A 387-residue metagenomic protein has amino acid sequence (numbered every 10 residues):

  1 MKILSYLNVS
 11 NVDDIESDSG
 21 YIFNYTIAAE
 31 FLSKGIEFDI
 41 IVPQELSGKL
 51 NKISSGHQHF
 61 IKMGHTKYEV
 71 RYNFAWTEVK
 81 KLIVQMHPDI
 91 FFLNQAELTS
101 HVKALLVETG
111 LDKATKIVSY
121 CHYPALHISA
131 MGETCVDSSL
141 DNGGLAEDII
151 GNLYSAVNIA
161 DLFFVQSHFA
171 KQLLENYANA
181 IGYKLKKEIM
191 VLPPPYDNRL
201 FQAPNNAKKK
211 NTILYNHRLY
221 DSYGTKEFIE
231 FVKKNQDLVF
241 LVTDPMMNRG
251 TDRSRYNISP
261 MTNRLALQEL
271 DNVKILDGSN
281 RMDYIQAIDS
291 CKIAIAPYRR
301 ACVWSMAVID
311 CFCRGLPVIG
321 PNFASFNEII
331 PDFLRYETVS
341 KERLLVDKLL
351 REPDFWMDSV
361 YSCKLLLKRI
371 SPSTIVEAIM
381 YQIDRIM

Functional and structural regions predicted by a protein language model:
I90-F92, E108-L145: Active-site proximal beta-strand in glycosyltransferases
A125, S139-F163, T262-N263: Membrane-proximal helix-turn-helix segments that form the acceptor-binding/catalytic region of lipid-linked
N158-Q202: Donor nucleotide-sugar binding/catalytic pocket of nucleotide-sugar-dependent glycosyltransferases
F164, N205-Y223, I229-N235, L241: Conserved donor-binding/catalytic core segment of Leloir-type glycosyltransferases
S254-I285: Nucleotide-activated donor-binding/catalytic signature segment of Leloir-type glycosyltransferases, i.e., the conserved
D289-V303, L316: Acidic donor-binding loop of glycosyltransferase active sites
C313, P317-G320: Short hydrophobic beta-strand element within catalytic cores of glycosyltransferases and related nucleotide-activated
P353-I386: A charged, aromatic-enriched C-terminal amphipathic alpha-helix characteristic of glycosyltransferases across folds
